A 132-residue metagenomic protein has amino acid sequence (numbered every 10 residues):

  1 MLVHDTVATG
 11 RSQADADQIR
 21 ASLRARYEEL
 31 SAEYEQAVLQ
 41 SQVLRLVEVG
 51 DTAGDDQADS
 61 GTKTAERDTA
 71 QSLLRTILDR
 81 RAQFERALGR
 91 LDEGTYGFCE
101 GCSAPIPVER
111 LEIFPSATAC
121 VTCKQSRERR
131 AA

Functional and structural regions predicted by a protein language model:
M1-E93, A131-A132: Interaction interfaces in information-processing and related assembly proteins
L23, C102, L111: Residue-level signature of catalytic and energy-coupling elements of molecular machines, predominantly ATP/GTP-dependent
D92-T95, I113-S116: Residue-level signal for mature regions of secreted extracellular proteins and peptides
G97-E100, T118: Cys/His-enriched microdomains
G101-C102, T122: Short, cysteine/histidine-rich loop/knuckle motifs that typically chelate Zn2+
I106, R127: Cys/His-rich microdomains that often coordinate metals
E109-F114, R130-A132: Short Cys/His-rich "knuckle" micro-motifs
P115-Q125: Cysteine-rich micro-motifs
